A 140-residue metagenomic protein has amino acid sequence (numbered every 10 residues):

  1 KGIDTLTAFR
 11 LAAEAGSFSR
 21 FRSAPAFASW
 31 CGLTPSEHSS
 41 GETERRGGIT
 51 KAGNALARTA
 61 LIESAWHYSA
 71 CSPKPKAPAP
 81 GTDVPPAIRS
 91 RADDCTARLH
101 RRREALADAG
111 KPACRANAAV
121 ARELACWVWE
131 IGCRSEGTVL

Functional and structural regions predicted by a protein language model:
K1-L6, R10-A109: Phosphate-backbone recognition surface of nucleic-acid-processing proteins
C95-L140: Basic, amphipathic alpha-helical segments enriched in Lys/Arg and hydrophobic/aromatic residues
